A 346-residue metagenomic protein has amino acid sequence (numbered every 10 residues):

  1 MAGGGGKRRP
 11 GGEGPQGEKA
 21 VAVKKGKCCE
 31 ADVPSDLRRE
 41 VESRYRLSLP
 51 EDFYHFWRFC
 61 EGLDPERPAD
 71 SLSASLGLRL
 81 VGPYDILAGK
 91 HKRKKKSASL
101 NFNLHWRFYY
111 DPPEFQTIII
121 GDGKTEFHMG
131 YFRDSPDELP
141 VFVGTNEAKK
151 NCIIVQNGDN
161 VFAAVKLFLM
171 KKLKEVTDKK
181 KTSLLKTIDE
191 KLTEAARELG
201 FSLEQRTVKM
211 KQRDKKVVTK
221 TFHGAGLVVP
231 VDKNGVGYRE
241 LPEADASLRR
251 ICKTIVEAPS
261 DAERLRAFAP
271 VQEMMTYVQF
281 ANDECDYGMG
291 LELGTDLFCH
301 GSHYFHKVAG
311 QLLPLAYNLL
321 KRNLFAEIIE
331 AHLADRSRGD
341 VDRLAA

Functional and structural regions predicted by a protein language model:
A2-G130, A281-Y287, L291-A346: A surface-exposed partner-binding patch
R67, T125, K172-V176, L199: Short secondary-structure junctions and interdomain/linker hinges
N101-N103, N146, N151, N157-N160 (+4 more regions): Detector for Asparagine
I119-G121, F132-D134, T145-E147: Structured loops at beta-to-helix junctions and adjacent beta-edge loops in soluble globular domains
E126-V141: Short linear, low-complexity motifs centered on an aromatic residue
D137-L192: Compact, glycine/acidic-enriched structural inserts
V176-A346: Charge-dense, low-complexity intrinsically disordered regions
